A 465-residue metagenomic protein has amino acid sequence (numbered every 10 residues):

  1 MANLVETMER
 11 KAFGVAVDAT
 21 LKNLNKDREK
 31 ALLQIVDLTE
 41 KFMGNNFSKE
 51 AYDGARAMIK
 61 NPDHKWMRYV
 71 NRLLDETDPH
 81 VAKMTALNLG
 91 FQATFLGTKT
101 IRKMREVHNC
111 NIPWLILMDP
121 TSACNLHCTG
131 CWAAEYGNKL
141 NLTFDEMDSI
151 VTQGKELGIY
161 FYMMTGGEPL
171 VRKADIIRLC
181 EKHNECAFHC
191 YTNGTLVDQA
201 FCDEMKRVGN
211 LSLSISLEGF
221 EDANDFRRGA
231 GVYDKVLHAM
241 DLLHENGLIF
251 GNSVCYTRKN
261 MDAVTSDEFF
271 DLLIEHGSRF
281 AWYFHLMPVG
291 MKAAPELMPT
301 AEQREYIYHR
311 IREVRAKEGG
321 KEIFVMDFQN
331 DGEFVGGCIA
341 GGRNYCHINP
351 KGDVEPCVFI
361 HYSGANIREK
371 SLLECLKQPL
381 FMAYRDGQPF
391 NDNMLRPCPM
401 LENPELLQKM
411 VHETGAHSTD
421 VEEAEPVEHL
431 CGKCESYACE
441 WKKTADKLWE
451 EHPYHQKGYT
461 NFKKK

Functional and structural regions predicted by a protein language model:
M1-D53, A57, D225-G341, N349-K351 (+2 more regions): Radical SAM enzyme [4Fe-4S]-AdoMet core and its adjacent flexible, acidic and glycine-rich loops/tails across
M1-M8, A12, A16-N23, D27-K30 (+5 more regions): Flexible mid-to-C-terminal extensions adjoining Fe-S/redox cofactors in radical SAM and related proteins
L33-A200: Conserved alpha-helical substructure of the radical SAM core
Q92-P113, E322-F328, G332, N366-M382: Short, charged low-complexity linear segments at domain edges
C124, C128-C131, C338, G352 (+2 more regions): Short cysteine clusters
A134-N138, F220-D222, P288-M291: A short, flexible beta-alpha/helix-coil linker loop
F144-M164, L170-F284: Radical SAM/AdoMet-radical enzyme domain recognition
